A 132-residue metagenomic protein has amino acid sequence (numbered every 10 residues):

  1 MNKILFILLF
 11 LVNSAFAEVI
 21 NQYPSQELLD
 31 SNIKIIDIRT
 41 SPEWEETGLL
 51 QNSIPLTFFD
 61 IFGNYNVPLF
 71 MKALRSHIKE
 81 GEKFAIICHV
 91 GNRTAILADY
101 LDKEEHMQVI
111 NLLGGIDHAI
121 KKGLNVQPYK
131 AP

Functional and structural regions predicted by a protein language model:
I4-S14: Sec-dependent N-terminal signal peptides
A15-S31, S41-K83, N92-P132: Rhodanese-like catalytic fold shared by cysteine-dependent sulfurtransferases and DSP/PTP-type phosphatases
I35-D37: Structural scaffold elements adjacent to functional motifs in cytosolic proteins
I86-C88: Short, surface-exposed ligand- or partner-binding patches at beta-edge/loop junctions that are enriched in aromatics
